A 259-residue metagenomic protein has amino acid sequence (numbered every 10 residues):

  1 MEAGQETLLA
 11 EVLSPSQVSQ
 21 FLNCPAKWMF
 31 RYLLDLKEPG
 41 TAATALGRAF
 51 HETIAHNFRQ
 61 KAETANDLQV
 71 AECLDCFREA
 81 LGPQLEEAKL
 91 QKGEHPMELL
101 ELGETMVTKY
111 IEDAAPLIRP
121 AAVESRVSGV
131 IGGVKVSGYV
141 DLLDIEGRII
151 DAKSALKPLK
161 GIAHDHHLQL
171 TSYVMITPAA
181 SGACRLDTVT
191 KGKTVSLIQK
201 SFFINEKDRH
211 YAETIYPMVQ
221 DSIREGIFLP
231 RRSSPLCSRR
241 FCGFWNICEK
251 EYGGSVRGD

Functional and structural regions predicted by a protein language model:
M1-D259: RecB-family 4Fe-4S metal-dependent nuclease core
